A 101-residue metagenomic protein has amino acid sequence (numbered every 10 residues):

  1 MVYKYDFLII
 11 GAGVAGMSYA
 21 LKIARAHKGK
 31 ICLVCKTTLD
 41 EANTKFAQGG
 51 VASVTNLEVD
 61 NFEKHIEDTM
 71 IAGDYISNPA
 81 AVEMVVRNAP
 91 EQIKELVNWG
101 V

Functional and structural regions predicted by a protein language model:
V2-Y5: Core beta-strand elements of the Rossmann-like FAD/NAD(P) dinucleotide-binding domain in flavoenzyme oxidoreductases
F7-L33: N-terminal Rossmann-like FAD-binding beta1-loop-alpha1 element of flavoenzymes
K30, C35-V101: Conserved N-terminal/central alpha/beta ligand/cofactor-binding core
